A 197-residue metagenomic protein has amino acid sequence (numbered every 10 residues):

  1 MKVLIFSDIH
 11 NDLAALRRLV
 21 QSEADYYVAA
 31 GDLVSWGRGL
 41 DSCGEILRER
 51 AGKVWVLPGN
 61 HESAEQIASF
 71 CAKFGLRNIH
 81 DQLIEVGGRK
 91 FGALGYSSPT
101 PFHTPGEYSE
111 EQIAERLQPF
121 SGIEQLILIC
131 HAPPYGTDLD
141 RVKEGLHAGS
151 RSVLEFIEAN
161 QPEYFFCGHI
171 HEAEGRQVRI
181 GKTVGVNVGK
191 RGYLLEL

Functional and structural regions predicted by a protein language model:
M1-L4: Extreme N-terminal starter segment of soluble prokaryotic enzymes
F6, A15, S69, L83-G88 (+3 more regions): Binuclear metal-dependent phosphoesterase catalytic core
F6-V86, V188-R191: Core catalytic region of metal-dependent phosphoesterases/phosphodiesterases, especially metallo-beta-lactamase-like
D8, Y27, D32, G59 (+6 more regions): Divalent metal-coordination and catalytic microenvironments
N11, E62-G149: Conserved catalytic scaffold of divalent metal-dependent phosphoesterases
E23-Y26, I123-Q125, Q161: Short acidic/histidine-rich motifs immediately flanking catalytic phosphotransfer sites in two-component signaling
V34, G39, A51, H131-I170 (+1 more regions): Cap/insert and terminal regions of metallo-dependent hydrolase folds
I46-A51, S121-G122, I157-N160, I180: Short, conserved loop/helix-junction motifs that constitute active-site signature segments in enzyme catalytic cores
